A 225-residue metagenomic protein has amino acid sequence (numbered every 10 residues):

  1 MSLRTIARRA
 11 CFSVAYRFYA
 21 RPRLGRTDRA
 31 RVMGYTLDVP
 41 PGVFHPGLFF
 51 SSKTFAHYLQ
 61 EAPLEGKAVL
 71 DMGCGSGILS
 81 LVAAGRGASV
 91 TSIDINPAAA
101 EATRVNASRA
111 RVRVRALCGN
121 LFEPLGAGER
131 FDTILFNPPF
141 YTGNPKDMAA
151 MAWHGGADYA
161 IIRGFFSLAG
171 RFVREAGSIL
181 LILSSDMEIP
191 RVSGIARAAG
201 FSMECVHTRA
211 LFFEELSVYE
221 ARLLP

Functional and structural regions predicted by a protein language model:
M1-R29: N-terminal auxiliary segments of SAM/dcSAM-dependent transferases
T27-G34, P41: N-terminal signal-anchor transmembrane helix
T27-R29, E61, R171: Short secondary-structure boundary/capping segments
R31, D38, V218-R222: Short, well-ordered beta-strand micro-motif
T36, V43-H45, F140-Y141: Active-site/binding-pocket entry motifs
P41-L59: Conserved SAM-binding loop and adjacent beta-strand
A56-A127, T133-F136, Y141-G143: Conserved SAM/SAH cofactor-binding pocket of Class I
I95-P97, R115-L223: S-adenosylmethionine
